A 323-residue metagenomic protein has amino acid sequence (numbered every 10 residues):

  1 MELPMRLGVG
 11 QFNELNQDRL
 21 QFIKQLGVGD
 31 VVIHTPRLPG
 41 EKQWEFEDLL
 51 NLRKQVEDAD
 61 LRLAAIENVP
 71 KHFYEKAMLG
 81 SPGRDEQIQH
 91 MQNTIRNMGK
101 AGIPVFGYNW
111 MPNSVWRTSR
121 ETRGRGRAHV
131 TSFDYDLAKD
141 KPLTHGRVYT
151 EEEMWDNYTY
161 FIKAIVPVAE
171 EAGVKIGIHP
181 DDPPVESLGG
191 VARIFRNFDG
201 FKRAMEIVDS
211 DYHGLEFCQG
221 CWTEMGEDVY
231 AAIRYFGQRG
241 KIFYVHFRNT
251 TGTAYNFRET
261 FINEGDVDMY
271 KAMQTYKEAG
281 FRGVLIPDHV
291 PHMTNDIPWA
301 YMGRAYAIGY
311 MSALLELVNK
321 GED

Functional and structural regions predicted by a protein language model:
M1-F46, R53-K54: N-terminal basic, low-complexity leaders that serve as flexible interaction/assembly modules and, when applicable, as
E2-R6, N13-L15, L20-K24, E57 (+9 more regions): Histidine-acidic metal/acid-base catalytic patches
Q11-N13, R37, P112, P180-D182 (+1 more regions): Short, flexible loop/turn elements at secondary-structure junctions
V28-H34, I66, Y108, Y135 (+3 more regions): Non-cysteine beta-strand/loop elements that form the S-adenosyl-L-methionine
D30-I33, K71-E75, L143-G146, D181 (+2 more regions): A short alpha-helix capping/helix-coil boundary motif
V31, P39-G40, H72-F73, S114-V115 (+3 more regions): Short secondary-structure capping/turn micro-motifs that flank functional sites
H34-T159, E170-E171, C221: Structural motif corresponding to the early beta-alpha repeats
K139-M154, P180-G190, M293-N295: Active-site-proximal beta-alpha loop/turn segments in soluble metabolic enzymes
